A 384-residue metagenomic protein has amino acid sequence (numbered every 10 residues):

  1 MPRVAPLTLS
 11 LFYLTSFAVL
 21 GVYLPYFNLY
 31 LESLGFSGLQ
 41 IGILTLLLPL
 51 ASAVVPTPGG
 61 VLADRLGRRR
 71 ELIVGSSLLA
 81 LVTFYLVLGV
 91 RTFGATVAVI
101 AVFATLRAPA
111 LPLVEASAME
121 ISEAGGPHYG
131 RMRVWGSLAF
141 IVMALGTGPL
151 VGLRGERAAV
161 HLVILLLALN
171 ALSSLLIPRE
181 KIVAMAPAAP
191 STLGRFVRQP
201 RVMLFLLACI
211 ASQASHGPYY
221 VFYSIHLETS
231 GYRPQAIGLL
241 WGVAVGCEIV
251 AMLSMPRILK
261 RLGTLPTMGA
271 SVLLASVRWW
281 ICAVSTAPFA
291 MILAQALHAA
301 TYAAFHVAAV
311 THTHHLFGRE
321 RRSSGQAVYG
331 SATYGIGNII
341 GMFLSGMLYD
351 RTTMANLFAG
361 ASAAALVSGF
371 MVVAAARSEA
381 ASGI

Functional and structural regions predicted by a protein language model:
M1-R3, I177-A211: Juxtamembrane intracellular "pre-TM" segments in multi-pass secondary transporters
P2-P49, R201-C209, Q213-L240, H306: Helix-loop boundary and gating motifs at the non-cytosolic
P6, L88-I100, A283-A294: Helix-loop junctions at membrane interfaces in 12-TM secondary transporters
L31-E32, L62-A63, V134, P149-R154 (+3 more regions): Interfacial helix-cap and linker-helix signal at transmembrane-aqueous boundaries of multi-pass secondary transporters
V54-R68, V151-G152, V250-T264, Y349-D350: Helix-to-loop junctions at the C-terminal end of transmembrane segments in multipass secondary transporters
E71-Y85, I164, P266-I281: Structural signature of the two symmetry-related core transmembrane helices
I100-W135: Cytoplasmic helix-loop-helix junction between adjacent transmembrane helices in 12-TM secondary transporters
A158-L176, N356-A374: Symmetry-related core transmembrane helices of the 12-TM Major Facilitator Superfamily/SLC fold
